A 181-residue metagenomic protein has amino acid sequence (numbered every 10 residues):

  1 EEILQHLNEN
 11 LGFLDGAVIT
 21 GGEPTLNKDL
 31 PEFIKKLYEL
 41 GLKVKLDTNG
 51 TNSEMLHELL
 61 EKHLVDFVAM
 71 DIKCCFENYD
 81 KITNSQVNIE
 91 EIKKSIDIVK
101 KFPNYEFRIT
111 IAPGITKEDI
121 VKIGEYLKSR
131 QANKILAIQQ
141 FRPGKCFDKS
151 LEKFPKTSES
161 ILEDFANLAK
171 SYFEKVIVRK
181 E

Functional and structural regions predicted by a protein language model:
E2-G16, T25-L162: Conserved AdoMet/S-adenosylmethionine-binding subsite of the radical SAM
G22: Short, charge-patterned binding micro-sites
E163-E181: A C-terminal junction/extension of Radical SAM enzymes
